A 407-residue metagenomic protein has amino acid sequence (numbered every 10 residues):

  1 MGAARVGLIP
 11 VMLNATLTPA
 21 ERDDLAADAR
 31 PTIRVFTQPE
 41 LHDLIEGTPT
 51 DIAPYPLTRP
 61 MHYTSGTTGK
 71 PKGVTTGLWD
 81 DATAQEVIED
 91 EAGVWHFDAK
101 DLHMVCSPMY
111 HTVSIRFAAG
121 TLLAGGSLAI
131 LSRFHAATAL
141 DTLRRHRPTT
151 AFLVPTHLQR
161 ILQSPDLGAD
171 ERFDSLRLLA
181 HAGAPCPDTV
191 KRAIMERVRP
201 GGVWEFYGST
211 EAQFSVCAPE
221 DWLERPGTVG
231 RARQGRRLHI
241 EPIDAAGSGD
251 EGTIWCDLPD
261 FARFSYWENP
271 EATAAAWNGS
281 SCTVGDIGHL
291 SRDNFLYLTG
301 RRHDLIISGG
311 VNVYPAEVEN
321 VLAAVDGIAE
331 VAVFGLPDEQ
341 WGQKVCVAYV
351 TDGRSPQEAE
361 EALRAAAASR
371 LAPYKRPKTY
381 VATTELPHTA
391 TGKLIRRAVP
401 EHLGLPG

Functional and structural regions predicted by a protein language model:
M1, R5-L57: Structural core segment of the AMP-binding/adenylate-forming
M1-V11, A15-P19, D28-A29, D101-L102 (+3 more regions): A short helix-loop-beta submotif of the ANL/AMP-binding
L17, A151, G208, F264-S265 (+5 more regions): AMP-binding/adenylate-forming catalytic core of the ANL superfamily
E46-Y63, G69-K70, H96-L102: Conserved pre-ATP/AMP-binding loop-to-beta segment of ANL
R59-E86: Conserved AMP-binding A3 loop
G66, L123, T149-F152, D166-P226 (+1 more regions): Gly/Ser/Thr-rich phosphate-binding loop
A84-L102, Y110-T150, S164: Conserved AMP-binding/adenylation subdomain of ANL enzymes
A245-A276, V313: Conserved ATP/PPi-binding loop(s) of AMP-dependent carboxylate-activating enzymes
